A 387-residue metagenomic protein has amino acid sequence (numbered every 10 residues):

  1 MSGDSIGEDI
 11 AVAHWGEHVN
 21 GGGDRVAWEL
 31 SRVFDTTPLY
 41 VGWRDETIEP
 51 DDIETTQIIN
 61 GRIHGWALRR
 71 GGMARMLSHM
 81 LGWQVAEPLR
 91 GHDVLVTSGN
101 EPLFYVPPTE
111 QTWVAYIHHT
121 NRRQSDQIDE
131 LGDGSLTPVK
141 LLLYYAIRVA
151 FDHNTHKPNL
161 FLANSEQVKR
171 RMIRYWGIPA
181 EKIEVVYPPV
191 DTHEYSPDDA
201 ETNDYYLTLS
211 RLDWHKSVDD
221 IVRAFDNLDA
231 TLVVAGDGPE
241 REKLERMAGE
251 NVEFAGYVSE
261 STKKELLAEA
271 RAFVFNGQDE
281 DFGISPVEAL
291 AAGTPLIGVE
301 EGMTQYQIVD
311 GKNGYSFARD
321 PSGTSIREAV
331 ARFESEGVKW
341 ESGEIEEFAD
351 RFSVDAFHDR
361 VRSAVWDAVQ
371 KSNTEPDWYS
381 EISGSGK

Functional and structural regions predicted by a protein language model:
V33, P38-F104: Active-site donor-binding segments of glycosyltransferases and PAPS-dependent sulfotransferases
Q124, G132-F161, K169-R170: Membrane-proximal helix-turn-helix segments that form the acceptor-binding/catalytic region of lipid-linked
V190-K216, I221-V233: Conserved donor-binding/catalytic core segment of Leloir-type glycosyltransferases
E242-K264: Nucleotide-activated donor-binding/catalytic signature segment of Leloir-type glycosyltransferases, i.e., the conserved
Q278: Aromatic "clamp/platform" in nucleotide-sugar-dependent glycosyltransferases that forms part of the donor/acceptor
P295-V299, I308: Short hydrophobic beta-strand element within catalytic cores of glycosyltransferases and related nucleotide-activated
Q305-R332: Change "using UDP/GDP/dTDP sugars" to "using nucleotide sugars
P321-S325, G337-K387: A charged, aromatic-enriched C-terminal amphipathic alpha-helix characteristic of glycosyltransferases across folds
